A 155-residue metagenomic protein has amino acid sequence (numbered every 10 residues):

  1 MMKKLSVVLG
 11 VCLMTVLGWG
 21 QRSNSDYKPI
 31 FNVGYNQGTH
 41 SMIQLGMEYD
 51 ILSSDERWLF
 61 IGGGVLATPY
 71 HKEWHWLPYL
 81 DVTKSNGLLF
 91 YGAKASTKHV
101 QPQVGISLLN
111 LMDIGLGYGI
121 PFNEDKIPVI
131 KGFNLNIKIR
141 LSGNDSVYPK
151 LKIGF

Functional and structural regions predicted by a protein language model:
M1-N24, K150-F155: Cleavable N-terminal export/targeting peptides
S25-G46, D50, G64-F155: Outer-membrane beta-barrel translocator/channel fold
R57-L59: Charge-rich, low-hydrophobicity low-complexity segments
